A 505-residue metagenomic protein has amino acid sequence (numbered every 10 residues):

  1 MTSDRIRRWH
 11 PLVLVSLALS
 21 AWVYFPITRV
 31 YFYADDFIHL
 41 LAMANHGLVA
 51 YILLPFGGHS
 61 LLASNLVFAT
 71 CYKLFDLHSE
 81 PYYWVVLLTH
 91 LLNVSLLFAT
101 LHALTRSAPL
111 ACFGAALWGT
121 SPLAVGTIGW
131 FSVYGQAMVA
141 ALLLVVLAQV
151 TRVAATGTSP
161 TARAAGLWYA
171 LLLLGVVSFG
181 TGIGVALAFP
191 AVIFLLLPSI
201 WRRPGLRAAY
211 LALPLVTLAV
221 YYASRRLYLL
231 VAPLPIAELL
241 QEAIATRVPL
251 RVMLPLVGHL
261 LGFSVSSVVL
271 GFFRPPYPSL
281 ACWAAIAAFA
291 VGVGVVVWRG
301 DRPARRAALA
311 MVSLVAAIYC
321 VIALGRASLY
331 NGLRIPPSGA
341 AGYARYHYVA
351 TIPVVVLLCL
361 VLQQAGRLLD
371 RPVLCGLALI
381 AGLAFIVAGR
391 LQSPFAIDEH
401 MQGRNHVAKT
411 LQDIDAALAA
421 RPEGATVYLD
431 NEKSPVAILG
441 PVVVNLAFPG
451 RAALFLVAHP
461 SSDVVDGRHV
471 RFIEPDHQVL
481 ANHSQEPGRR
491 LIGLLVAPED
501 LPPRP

Functional and structural regions predicted by a protein language model:
M1-P505: Polytopic membrane enzymes that build or remodel cell-surface glycoconjugates and lipids
